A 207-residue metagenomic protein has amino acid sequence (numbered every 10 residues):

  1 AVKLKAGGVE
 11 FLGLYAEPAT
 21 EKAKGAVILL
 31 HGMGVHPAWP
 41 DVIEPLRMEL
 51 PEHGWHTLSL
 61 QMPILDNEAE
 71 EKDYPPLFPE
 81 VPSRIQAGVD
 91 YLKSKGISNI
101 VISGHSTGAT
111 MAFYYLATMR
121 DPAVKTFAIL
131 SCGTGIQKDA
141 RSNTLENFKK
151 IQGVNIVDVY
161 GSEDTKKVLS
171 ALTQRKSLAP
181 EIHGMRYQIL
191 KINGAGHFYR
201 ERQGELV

Functional and structural regions predicted by a protein language model:
A1-T20: N-terminal cap/lid segment of alpha/beta-hydrolase-fold proteins
A23-G32: Short beta-strand element of the alpha/beta-hydrolase
P37-P45: The serine-hydrolase catalytic nucleophile loop
R47-E68: Conserved alpha/beta-hydrolase
E71-K95: Alpha/beta-hydrolase active-site loop
D90-I151: Primarily recognizes the serine-hydrolase "nucleophile elbow" in alpha/beta-hydrolase and SGNH/GDSL folds
T126, S131-K191: The feature captures the conserved acid-bearing segment of alpha/beta-hydrolase catalytic domains
H183-V207: C-terminal catalytic histidine-bearing segment of alpha/beta-hydrolase fold enzymes
